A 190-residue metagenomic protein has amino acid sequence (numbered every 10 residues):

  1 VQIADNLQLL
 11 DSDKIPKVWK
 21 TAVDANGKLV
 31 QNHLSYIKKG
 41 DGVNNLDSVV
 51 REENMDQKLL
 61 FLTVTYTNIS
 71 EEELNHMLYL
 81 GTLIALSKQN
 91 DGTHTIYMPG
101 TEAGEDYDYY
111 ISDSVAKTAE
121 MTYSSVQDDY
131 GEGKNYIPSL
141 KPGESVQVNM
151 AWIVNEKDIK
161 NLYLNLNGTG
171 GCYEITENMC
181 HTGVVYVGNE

Functional and structural regions predicted by a protein language model:
V1-E190: Conserved functional micro-motifs across diverse proteins
